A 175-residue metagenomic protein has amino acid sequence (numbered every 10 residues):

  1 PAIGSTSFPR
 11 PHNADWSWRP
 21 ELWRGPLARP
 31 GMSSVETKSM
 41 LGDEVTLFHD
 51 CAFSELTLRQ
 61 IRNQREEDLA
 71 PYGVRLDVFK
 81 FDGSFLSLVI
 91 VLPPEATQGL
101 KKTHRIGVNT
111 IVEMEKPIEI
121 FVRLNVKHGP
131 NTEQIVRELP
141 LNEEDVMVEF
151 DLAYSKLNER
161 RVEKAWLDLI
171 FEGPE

Functional and structural regions predicted by a protein language model:
P1-A52: Activation corresponds to long, low-complexity, non-globular regions
M40-S54, K156-E175: Noncatalytic modules at the cell exterior or secretory-pathway interfaces, chiefly beta-strand-rich lectin/adhesion
H49-P71: Extracellular glycan-recognition surfaces and repeat-rich motifs
T57, F79-K101, G129-N131: Secreted extracellular polysaccharide-interacting domains
R65-L86: Short carbohydrate-recognition loop motifs
P94-K116: Extra-cytoplasmic beta-strand recognition segments
E115-V126: Beta-strand acidic-aromatic groove motif in beta-rich domains, primarily in extracellular
G129-V162: Extracellular carbohydrate recognition and processing domains and analogous Trp-centered ligand-binding platforms
